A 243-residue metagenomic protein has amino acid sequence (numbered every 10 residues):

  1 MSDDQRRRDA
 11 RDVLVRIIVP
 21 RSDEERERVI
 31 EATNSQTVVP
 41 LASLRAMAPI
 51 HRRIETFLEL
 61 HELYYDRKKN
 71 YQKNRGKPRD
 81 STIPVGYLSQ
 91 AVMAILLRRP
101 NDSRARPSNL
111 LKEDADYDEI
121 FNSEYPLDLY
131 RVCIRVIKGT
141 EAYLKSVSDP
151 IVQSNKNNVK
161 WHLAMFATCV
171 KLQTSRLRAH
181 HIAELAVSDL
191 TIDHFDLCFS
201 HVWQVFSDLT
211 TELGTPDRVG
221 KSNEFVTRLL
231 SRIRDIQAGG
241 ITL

Functional and structural regions predicted by a protein language model:
S2-L243: Accessory terminal alpha-helical modules
